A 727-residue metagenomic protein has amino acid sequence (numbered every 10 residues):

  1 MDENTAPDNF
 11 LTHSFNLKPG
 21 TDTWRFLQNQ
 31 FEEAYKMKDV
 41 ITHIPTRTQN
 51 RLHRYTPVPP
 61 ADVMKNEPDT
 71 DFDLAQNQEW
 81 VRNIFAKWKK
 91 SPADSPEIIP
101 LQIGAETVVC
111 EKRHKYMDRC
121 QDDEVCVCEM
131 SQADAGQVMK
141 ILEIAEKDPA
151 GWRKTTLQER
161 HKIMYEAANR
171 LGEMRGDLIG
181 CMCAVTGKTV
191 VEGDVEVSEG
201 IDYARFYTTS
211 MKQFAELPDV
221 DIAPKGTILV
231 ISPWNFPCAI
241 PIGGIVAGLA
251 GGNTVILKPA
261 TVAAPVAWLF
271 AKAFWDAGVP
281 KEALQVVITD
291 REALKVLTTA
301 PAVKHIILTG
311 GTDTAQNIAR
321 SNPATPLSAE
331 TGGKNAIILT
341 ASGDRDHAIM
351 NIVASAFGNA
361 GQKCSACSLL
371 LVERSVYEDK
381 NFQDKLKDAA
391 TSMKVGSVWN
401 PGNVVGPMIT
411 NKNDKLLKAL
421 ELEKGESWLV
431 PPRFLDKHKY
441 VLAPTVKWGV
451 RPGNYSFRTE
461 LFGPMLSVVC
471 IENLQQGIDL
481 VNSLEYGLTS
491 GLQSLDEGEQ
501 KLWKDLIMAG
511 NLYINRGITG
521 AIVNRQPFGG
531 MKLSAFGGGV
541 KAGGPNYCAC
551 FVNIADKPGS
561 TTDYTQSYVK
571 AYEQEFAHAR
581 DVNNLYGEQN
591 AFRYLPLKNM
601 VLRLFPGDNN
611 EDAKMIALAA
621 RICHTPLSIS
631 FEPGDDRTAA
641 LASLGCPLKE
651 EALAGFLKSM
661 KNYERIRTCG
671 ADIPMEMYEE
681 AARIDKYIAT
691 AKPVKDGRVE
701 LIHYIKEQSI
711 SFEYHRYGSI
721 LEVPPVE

Functional and structural regions predicted by a protein language model:
M1: Conserved, mostly hydrophobic/aromatic
P7, L11-E129, K147, G559-Y564 (+3 more regions): Hydrophobic face of amphipathic alpha-helices that form TPR/SEL1-like repeat modules and related alpha-solenoid
E111, K115, Q121-F214, K501 (+1 more regions): Glycine-rich loop-to-alpha-helix module at the N-terminal edge of alpha/beta enzyme cores
H114, V127-Q132, D148-R153, I337-T340 (+6 more regions): Short, well-ordered beta-strand elements within core beta-sheets of diverse protein domains
E124, M130, A145, R160 (+10 more regions): Residue-level signal for inorganic ion chemistry
I163-M164, L178, M182, T186 (+8 more regions): Extended, hydrophobic alpha-helical segments in both membrane/secreted and soluble proteins
P218-A271, G587, Y594-L597, V601-S628 (+1 more regions): Substrate-binding/gating loop at the entrance of the active-site cleft, primarily in PLP-dependent aminotransferase-like
A273, G278, A300-P301, H305 (+10 more regions): ALDH superfamily catalytic-core signature
